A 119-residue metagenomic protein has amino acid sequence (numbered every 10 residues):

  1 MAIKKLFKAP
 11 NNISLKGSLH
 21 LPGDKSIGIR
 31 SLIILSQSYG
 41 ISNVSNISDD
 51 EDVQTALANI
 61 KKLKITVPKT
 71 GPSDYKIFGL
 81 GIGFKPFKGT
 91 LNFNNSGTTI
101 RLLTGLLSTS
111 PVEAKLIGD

Functional and structural regions predicted by a protein language model:
M1-D119: Short, structured segments at the rim of ligand-binding sites
